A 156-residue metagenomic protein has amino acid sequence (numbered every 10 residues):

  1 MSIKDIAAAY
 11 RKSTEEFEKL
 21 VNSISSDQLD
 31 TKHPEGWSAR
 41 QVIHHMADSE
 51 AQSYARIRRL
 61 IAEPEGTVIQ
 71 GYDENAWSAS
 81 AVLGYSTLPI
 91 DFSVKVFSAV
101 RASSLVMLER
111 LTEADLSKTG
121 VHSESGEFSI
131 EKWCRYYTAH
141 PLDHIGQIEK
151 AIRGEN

Functional and structural regions predicted by a protein language model:
M1, D5-A8, T31, E63 (+4 more regions): Solvent-exposed interaction patches of small proteins and small membrane subunits
M1-K4, G36-Q52, W77-V94: Charged, low-complexity, helix/coiled-coil-prone segments
M1-S26, A51-A55, R59, Y136-A139: Alpha-helical bundle segments that constitute or directly flank the non-heme di-iron/ferroxidase center
K4-A7, K19-N22, V68-Q70, S80-S86 (+1 more regions): Short acidic/polar alpha-helix capping motifs at helix-coil junctions
A9, S13, S78-S117, Y137: Acidic/histidine-rich alpha-helical segments that form the ligand environment of transition-metal centers
S13-S23, S103-M107, D143, Q147: Solvent-exposed, charged/polar functional surfaces in cytosolic regulatory/catalytic domains
Q28-A76, L105, T119-N156: Short, contiguous alpha-helical
